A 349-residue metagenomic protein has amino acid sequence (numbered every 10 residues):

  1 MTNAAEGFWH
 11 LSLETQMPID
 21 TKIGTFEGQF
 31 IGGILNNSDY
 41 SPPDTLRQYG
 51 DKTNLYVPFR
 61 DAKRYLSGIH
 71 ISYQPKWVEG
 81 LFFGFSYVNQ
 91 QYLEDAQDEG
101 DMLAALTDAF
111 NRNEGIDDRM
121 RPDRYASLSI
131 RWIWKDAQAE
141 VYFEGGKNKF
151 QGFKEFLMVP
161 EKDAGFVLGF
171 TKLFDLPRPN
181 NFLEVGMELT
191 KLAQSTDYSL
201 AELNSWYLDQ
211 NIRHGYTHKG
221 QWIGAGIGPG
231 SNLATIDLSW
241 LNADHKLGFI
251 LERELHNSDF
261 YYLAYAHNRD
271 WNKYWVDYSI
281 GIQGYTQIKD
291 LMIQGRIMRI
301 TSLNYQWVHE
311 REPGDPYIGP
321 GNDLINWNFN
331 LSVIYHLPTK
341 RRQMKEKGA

Functional and structural regions predicted by a protein language model:
M1-G84: Internal, well-ordered domain-core segments that constitute the primary functional module of diverse proteins
Q74-A349: Exposed, low-structure sequence patches enriched in small/polar residues
